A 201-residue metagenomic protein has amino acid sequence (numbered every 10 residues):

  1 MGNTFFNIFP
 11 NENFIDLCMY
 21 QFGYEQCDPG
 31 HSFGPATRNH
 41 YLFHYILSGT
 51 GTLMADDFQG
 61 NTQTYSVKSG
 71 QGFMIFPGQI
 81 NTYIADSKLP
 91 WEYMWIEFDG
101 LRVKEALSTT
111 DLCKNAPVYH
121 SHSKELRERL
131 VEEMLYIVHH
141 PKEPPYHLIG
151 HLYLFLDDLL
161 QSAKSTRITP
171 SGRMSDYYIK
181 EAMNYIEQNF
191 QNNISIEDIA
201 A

Functional and structural regions predicted by a protein language model:
M1-G72, Q79, S87, T110-V118: Generic protein-terminus/edge-of-domain signal
E12, Q26-P29, T50, D57 (+4 more regions): A general structural signal marking secondary-structure boundaries and capping sites
M54, E105-L107, Y185: Residues that scaffold the ATP/ADP-binding catalytic core of kinase and kinase-like folds
G78-R102: Ligand-binding loop in jelly-roll beta-barrel domains
K114-E125, I137-A201: Short, Lys/Arg-enriched, Trp-marked, Pro/Gly-tolerant hinge/linker segments that flank
